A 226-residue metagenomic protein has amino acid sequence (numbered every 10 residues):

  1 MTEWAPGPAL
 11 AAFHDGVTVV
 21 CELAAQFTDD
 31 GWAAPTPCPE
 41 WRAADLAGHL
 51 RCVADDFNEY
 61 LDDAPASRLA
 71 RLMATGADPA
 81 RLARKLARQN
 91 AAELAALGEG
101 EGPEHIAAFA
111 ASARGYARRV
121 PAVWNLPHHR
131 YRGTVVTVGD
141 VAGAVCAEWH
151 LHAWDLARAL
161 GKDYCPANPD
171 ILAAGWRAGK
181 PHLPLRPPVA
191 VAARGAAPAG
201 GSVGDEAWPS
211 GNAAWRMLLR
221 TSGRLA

Functional and structural regions predicted by a protein language model:
M1-A12, G16, Q26-P39, E59-G76 (+3 more regions): Structured surface interface patches that mediate subunit assembly and partner/cofactor docking
V17, L50, A54, A113: Short amphipathic alpha-helical/adjacent loop interface patches that line ligand and macromolecule-binding sites
A25-D29, R84-Q89: Short alpha-helical hairpin
A44-R88: Conserved alpha-helical segments that form or flank metal/cofactor-binding pockets of metalloenzymes
A92-G100: Long amphipathic alpha-helical segments that form oligomerization/scaffold cores
